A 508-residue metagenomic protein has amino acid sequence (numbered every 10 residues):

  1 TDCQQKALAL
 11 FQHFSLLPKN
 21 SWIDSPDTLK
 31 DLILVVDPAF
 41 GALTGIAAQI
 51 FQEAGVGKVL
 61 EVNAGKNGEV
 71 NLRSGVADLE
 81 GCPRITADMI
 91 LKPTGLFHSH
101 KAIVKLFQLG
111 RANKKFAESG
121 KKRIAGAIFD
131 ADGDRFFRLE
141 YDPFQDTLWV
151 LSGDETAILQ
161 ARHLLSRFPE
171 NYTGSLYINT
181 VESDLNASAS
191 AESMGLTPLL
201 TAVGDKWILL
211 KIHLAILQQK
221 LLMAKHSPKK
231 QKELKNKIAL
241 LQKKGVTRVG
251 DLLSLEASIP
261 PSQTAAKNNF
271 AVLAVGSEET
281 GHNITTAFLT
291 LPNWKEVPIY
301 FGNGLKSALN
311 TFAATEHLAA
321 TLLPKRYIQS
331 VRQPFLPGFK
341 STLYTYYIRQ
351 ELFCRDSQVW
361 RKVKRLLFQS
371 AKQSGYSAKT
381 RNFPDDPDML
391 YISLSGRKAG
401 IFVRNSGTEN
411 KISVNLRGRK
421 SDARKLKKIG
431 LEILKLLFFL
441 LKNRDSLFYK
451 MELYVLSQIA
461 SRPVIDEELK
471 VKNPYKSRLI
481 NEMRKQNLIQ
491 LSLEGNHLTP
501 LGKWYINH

Functional and structural regions predicted by a protein language model:
T1-G120, S193, A224, K229-E233 (+1 more regions): Gly/Ser/Thr-enriched, mixed-charge loops and adjacent short helices that form phosphate/oxyanion-binding elements
L17, D37, F107-N113, D132 (+5 more regions): Buried hydrophobic positions in well-ordered alpha/beta secondary-structure cores of metabolic enzymes
A77-S183, A187-S188: Acidic, glycine-rich loop-and-beta core segments that form the ion-binding/anion-interacting portion of active sites
A125, A131-G133, Y141, T147 (+1 more regions): Phosphate-binding and adjacent anionic-ligand microenvironments
D445-P474: Short amphipathic alpha-helical interface segments
K470-K485: Short amphipathic alpha-helical interaction segments
R484-E494: A short, conserved structural fragment
L493-N507: Accessory beta->alpha helical hairpin/"wing" motif in late/C-terminal subdomains of nucleic-acid enzymes
